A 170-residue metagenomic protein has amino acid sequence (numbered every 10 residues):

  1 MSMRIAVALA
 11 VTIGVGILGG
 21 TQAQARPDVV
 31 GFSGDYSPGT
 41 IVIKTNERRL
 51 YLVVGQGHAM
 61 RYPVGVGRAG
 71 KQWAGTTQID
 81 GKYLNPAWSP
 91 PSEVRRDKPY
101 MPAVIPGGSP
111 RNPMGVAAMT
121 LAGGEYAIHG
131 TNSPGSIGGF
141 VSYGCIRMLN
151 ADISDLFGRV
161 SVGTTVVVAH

Functional and structural regions predicted by a protein language model:
M1-L9: Bacterial N-terminal signal peptides that target proteins for export
A8-I17: Bacterial N-terminal signal peptides
G19-A25: Sec/Tat signal peptide C-region and signal peptidase I cleavage site
D28, F32, Y36, Q56-R61 (+4 more regions): Exported/periplasmic cell-wall-interacting domains
G39-I41, R48, A117: Residue-level detector of beta-strand structural context in well-folded domains
V42-K44, Y51-L52, R147-M148: Structural recognition of beta-strand segments within beta-rich domains
T45-E47, G123: Residue-level signal for tight coil/turn positions that link beta-strands
